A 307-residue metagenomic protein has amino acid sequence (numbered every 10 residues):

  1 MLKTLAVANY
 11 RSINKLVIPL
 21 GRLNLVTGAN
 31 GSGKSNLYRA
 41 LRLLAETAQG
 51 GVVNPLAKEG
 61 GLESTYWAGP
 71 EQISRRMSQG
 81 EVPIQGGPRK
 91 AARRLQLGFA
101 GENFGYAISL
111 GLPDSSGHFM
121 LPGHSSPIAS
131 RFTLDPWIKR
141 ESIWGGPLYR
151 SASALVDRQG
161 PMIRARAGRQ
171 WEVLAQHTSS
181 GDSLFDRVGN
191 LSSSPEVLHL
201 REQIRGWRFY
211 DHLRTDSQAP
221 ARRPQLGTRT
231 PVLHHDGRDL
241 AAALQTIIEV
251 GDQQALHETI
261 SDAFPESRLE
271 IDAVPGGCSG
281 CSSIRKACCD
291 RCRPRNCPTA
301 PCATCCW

Functional and structural regions predicted by a protein language model:
M1-N14: N-terminal pre-Walker A segment at the start of P-loop NTPase domains
K15-G21: Phosphate-binding P-loop
V26: Hydrophobic anchor at the beta1->P-loop junction of P-loop NTPases
G31-S32: ATP-binding Walker
S35: Walker A/P-loop
R39-S116: Conserved P-loop NTP-binding catalytic core
Q96-E258: Electropositive, glycine-dotted interaction segments that contact anionic polymers or phosphate-rich ligands
D239, Q245, E249, E258-W307: Conserved ABC ATPase signature
